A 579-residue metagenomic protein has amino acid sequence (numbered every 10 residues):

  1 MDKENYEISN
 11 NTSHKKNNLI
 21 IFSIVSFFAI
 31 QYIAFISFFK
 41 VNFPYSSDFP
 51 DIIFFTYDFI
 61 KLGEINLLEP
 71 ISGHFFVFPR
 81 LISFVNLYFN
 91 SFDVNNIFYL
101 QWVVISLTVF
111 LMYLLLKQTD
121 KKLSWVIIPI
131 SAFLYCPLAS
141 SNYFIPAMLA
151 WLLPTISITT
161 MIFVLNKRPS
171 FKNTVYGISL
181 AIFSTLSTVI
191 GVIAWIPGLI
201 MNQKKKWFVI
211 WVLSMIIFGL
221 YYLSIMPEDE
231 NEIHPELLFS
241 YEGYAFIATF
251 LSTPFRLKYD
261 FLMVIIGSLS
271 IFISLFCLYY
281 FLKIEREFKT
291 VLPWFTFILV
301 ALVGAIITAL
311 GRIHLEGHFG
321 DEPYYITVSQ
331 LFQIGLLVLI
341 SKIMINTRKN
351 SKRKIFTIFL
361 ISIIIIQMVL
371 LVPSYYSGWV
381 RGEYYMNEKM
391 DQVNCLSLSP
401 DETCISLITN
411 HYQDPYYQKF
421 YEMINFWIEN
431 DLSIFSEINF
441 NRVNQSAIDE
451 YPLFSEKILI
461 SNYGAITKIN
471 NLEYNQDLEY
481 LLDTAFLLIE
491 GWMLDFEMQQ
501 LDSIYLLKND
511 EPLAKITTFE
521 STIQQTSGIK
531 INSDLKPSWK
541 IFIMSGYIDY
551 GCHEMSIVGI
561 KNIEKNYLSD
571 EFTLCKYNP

Functional and structural regions predicted by a protein language model:
E4-S9, K15-F78, S83, L87-I127 (+9 more regions): Intrinsically disordered, polar/acidic, low-complexity terminal segments
N5, V192-L220: Perimembrane helix-loop-helix junctions
F28, I127-F133, V212-G219, R286-H314 (+1 more regions): Transmembrane alpha-helix segments characteristic of polytopic inner-membrane glycan-assembly/cell-envelope
F38-F39, N86, Y135-I145, Y222-E230 (+3 more regions): Juxtamembrane "helix-exit" motif on the non-cytosolic side of transmembrane helices
S47, F76, V103, K122-R168 (+2 more regions): Membrane-interface micro-motifs in multi-pass membrane enzymes
N173-N202: Membrane-interface alpha helices of multi-pass inner-membrane proteins
K205-V209, F276-L299, S351-K354: Membrane-interface helix-loop-helix junctions at transmembrane boundaries of multi-pass membrane enzymes, predominantly
Q445-P579: Basic, ligand-binding patches in group-transfer machinery, especially extracytoplasmic/periplasmic segments
